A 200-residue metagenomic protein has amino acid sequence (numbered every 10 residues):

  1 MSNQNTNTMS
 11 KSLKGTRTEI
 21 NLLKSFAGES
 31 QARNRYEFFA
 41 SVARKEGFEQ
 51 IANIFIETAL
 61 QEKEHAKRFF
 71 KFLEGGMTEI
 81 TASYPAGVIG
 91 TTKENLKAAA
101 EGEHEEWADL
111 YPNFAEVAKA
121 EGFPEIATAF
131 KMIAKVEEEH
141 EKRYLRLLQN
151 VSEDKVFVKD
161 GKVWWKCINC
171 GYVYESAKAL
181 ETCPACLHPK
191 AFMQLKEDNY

Functional and structural regions predicted by a protein language model:
S2-Y200: Non-heme di-metal
